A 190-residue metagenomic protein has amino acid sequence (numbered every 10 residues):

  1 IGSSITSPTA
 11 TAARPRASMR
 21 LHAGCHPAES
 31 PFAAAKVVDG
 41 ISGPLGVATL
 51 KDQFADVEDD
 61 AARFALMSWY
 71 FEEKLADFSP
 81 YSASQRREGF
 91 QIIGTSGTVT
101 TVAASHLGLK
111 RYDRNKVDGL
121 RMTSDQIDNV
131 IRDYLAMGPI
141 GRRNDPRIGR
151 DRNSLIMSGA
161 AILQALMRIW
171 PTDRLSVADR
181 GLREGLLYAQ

Functional and structural regions predicted by a protein language model:
I1: Active-site phosphate-binding/coordination module
I5-Q190: Helical "lid/coupling" subdomains associated with nucleotide-phosphate turnover
